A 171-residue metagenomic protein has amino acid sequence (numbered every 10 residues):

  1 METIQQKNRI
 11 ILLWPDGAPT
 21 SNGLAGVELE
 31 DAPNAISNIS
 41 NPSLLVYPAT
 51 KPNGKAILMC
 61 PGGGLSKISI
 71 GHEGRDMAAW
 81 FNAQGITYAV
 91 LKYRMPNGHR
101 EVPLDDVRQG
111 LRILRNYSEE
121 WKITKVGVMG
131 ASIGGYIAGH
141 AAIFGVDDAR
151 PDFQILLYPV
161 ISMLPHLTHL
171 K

Functional and structural regions predicted by a protein language model:
M1-P52, R100, L104, P165 (+1 more regions): N-terminal cap/lid segment of alpha/beta-hydrolase-fold proteins
G54-G63: Short beta-strand element of the alpha/beta-hydrolase
A56, N82-A89, F153: A fold-wide structural signal in alpha/beta-hydrolase
M59, E73-W80: Portal/gating segments that form or line small-molecule/metal binding sites
G63, K92-P96, V160: Short beta-to-alpha linker loops that shape the active-site pocket of alpha/beta-hydrolase fold enzymes
S66-I68, L164-P165: Glycine/Thr-rich phosphate-binding loops of Rossmann-like dinucleotide-binding domains
I68-G71, D76, L91-K125: Catalytic nucleophile-loop/oxyanion-hole region of alpha/beta-hydrolase and closely related hydrolase-like folds
D105, Q109-K171: Primarily recognizes the serine-hydrolase "nucleophile elbow" in alpha/beta-hydrolase and SGNH/GDSL folds
